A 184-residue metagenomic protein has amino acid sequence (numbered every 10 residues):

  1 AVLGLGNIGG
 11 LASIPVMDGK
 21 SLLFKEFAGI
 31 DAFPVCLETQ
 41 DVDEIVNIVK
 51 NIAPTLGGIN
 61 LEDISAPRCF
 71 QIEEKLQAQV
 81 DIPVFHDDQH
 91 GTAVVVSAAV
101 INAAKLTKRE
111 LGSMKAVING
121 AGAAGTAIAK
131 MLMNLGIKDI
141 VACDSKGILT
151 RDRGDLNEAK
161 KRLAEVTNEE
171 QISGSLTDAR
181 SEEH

Functional and structural regions predicted by a protein language model:
A1-I82: N-terminal ligand-binding/catalytic initiation module
V2-A28, V80, H90, V94-D178: Glycine-rich phosphate/diphosphate-binding loop of Rossmann-like nucleotide-binding domains
F33-V35, F85, V141-C143: Hydrophobic/aromatic beta-strand patches that form the interior of the parallel beta-sheet core in alpha/beta enzyme
L37-E38, D63-A66, D87-H90, S145-I148: Short, ordered loop/turn segments at secondary-structure junctions
I52, D178-A179: Structural alpha-helical scaffold elements that stabilize or flank donor/cofactor-binding regions in carbohydrate
E183-H184: Conserved small/polar residues in nucleotide/adenosyl-binding loops
